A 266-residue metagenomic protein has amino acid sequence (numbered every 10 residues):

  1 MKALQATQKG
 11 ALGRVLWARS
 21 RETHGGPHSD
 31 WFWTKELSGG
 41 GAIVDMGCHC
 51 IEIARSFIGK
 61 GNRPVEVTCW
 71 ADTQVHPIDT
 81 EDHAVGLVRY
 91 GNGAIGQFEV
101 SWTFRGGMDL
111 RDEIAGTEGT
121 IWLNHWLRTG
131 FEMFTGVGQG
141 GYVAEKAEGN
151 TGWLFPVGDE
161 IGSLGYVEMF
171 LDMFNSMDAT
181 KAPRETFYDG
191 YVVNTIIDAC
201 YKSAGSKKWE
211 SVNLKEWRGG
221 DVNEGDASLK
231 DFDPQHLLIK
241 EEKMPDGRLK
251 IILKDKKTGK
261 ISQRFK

Functional and structural regions predicted by a protein language model:
M1-I78, V88, K207: Predominantly a Rossmann-like dinucleotide-binding segment in NAD(P)-dependent oxidoreductases
V15-A18, Q97-V100, L123-H125: Beta-strand scaffold of nucleotide-dependent catalytic cores
H24-D30, V75-P77, G106, W122-N124 (+2 more regions): A short beta-to-alpha transition loop/helix N-cap that caps and shapes the active-site region
C48, H76, E99-M108, I161-G162: Glycine-rich phosphate/pyrophosphate-binding beta-alpha loops
I58, F170-K181, D198-G205: Short, hydrophobic alpha-helical segments
D79-H83: A short, glycine/Asx- and small/polar-enriched loop/turn that sits immediately N-terminal to a beta-strand
V85, Y90, E113, T117-Y188 (+2 more regions): C-terminal glycine/acidic-rich active-site capping loop/insertion
G91-I95, R105, E118: Glycine-centered tight beta-turn/hairpin loop motif at sheet-sheet or coil-to-beta transitions
